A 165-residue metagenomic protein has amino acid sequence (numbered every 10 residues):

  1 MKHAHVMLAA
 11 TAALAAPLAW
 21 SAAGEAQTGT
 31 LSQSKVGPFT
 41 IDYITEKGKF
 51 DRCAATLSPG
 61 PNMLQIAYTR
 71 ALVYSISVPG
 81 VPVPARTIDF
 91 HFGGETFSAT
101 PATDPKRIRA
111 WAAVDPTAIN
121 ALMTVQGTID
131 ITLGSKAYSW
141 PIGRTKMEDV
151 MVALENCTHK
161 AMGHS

Functional and structural regions predicted by a protein language model:
M1-T11: Bacterial N-terminal signal peptides that target proteins for export
L8, L14, I129-I131: Generic hydrophobic secondary-structure signal
T11-S21: Hydrophobic h-region of N-terminal signal peptides that target proteins for export in Gram-negative bacteria
S21-S165: A generic "folded-domain core" signal
